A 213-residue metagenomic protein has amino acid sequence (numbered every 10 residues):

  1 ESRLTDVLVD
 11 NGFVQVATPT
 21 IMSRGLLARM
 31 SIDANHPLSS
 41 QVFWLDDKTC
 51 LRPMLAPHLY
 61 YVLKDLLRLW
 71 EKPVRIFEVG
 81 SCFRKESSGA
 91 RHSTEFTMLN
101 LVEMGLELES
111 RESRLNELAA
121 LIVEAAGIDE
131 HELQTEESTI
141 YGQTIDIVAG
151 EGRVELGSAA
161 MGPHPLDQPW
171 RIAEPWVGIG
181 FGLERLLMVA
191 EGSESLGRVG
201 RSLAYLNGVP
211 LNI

Functional and structural regions predicted by a protein language model:
E1-S39: TRNA-binding/sensing appendages of the translation machinery
W44-I213: A translation/RNA-centric and nucleic-acid-associated enzymatic feature enriched in Class II aminoacyl-tRNA synthetases
